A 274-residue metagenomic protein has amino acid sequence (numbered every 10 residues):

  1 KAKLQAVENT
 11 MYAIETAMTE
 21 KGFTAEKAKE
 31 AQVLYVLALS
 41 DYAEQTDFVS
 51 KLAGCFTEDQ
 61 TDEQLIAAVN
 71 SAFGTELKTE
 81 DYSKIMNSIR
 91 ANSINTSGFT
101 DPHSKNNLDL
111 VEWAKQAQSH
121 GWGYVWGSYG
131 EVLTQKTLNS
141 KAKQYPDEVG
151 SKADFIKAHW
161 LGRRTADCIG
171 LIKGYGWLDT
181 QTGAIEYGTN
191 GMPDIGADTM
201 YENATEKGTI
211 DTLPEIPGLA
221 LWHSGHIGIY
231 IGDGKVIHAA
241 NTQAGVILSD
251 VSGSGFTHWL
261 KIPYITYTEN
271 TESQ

Functional and structural regions predicted by a protein language model:
K1-T100, Q274: Membrane-proximal envelope biogenesis segments
K78, G196, L248-V251: Helix N-cap / beta->alpha transition motif
S83-A184, S224-H226, I237-A239, Q243 (+2 more regions): N-terminal capping segments
T180-E202, I229: Short, basic/aromatic beta-hairpin or loop at an interaction surface
A204-T212: Short alpha-helix capping/helix-loop boundary micro-motifs
P217-L219: Loop/turn positions that initiate beta-strands
H223, I229-G255: Catalytic Cys-His active-site segments of thiol-dependent hydrolases/isopeptidases
S254-Q274: Low-complexity, Gly/Ser/Thr/Pro-rich intrinsically disordered linker/tail segments
